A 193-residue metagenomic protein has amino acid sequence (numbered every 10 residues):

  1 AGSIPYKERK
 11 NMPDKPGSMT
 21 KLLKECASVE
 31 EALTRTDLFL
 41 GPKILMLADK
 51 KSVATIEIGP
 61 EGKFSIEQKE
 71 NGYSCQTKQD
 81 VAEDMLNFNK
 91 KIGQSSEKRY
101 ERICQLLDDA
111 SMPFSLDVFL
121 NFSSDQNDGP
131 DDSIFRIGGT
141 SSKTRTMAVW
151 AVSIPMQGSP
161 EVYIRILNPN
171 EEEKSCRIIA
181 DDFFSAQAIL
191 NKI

Functional and structural regions predicted by a protein language model:
A1-C26, S74: N-terminal accessory/precursor segments of enzymes
G2-S3, E57-G62, N168-P169: Short beta->alpha transition motifs characteristic of CBS
P5-K7, G62, M156: Short loop/turn segments at secondary-structure transitions that flank enzyme active sites
Y6-P13, S65-K69, E172-I179: A short, polar/proline- and glycine-enriched secondary-structure boundary/capping micro-motif
S18-G41, M46-L47: Long, contiguous amphipathic alpha-helices that act as assembly "spine/axial" helices in icosahedral shell and virion
S28-R35, D49, C75-I193: C-terminus-biased signal that marks the final domain/tail of proteins
L38-K69: Catalytic cofactor-binding cores of redox enzymes
I58-L86: A cross-kingdom feature marking charged/low-complexity
